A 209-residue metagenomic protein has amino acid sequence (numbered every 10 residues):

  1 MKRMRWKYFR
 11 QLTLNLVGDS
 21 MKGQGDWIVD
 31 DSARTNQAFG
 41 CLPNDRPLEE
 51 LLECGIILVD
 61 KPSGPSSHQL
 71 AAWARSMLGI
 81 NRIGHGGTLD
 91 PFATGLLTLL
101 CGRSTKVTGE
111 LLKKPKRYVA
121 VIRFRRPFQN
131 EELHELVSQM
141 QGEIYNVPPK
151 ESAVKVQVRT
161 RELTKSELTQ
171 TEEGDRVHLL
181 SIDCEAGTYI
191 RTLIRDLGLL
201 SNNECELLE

Functional and structural regions predicted by a protein language model:
K2-L96, L100-E209: Non-catalytic RNA-recognition surface used by pseudouridine synthases
